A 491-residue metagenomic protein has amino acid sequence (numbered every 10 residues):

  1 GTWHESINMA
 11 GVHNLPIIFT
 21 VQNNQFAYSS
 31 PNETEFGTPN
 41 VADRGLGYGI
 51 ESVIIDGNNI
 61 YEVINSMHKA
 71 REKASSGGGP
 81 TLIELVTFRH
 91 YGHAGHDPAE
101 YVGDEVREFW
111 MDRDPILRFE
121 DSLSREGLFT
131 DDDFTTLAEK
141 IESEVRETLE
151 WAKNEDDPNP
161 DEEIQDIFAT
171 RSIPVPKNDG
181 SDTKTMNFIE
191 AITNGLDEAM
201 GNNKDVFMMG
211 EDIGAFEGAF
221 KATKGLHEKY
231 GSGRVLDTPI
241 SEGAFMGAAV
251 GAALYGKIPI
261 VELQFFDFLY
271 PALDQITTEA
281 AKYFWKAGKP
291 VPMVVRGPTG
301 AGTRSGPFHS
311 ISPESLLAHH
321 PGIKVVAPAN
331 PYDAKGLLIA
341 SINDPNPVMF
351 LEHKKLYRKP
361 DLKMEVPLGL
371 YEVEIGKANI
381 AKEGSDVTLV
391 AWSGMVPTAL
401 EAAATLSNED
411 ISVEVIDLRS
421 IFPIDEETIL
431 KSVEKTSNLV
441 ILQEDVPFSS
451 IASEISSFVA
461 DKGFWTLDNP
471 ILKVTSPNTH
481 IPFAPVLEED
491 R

Functional and structural regions predicted by a protein language model:
G1, E35, I64, E142 (+7 more regions): Short alpha-helix boundary/capping motifs
T2-V21, T277, A281, D425-K431 (+1 more regions): A short alpha/beta connector and helix-capping loop motif
W3-S6, N65-E72, T193, D333-L338 (+1 more regions): Glycine-rich, charged/polar anion/phosphate-binding loops that engage phosphate groups from diverse ligands
E5, V12, I164-L351, K355-L356 (+1 more regions): Thiamine diphosphate
I18-E150, N154, G225, K229 (+3 more regions): Thiamine diphosphate
E139, S143-G180: Terminal amphipathic helices with adjacent charged low-complexity linkers/tails
